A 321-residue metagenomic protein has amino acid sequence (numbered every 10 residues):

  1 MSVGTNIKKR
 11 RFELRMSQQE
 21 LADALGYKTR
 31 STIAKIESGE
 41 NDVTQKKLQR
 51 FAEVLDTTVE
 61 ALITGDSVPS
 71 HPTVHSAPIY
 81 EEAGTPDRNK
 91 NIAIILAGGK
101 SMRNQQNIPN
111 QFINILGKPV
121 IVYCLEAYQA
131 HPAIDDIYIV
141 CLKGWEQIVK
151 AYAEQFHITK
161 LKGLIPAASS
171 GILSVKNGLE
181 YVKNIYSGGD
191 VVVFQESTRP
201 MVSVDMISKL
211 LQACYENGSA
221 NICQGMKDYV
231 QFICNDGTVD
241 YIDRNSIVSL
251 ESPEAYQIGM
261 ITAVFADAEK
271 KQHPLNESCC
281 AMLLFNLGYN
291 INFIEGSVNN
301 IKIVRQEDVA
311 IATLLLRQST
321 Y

Functional and structural regions predicted by a protein language model:
M1-E13: A short, Lys/Arg-rich alpha-helix, primarily the initiator
R15-K35: Short alpha-helical DNA-recognition segment
T44-A61: DNA major-groove recognition helix of helix-turn-helix/homeodomain DNA-binding modules
T64-P86: Short, charged recognition helix plus adjacent turn of helix-turn-helix-like nucleic-acid-binding domains
D87-Q147: N-terminal glycine-rich phosphate-binding loop and ensuing alpha1 helix
V122-G189, K271-Q272: Conserved N-terminal catalytic core of the sugar/cofactor nucleotidyltransferase
S169-I233, E251: Conserved beta-loop-beta/alpha segment of the NTase-like Rossmann-fold superfamily that binds/positions NTPs
V248-Y321: Conserved alpha/beta core of the MobA/IspD/sugar-nucleotide pyrophosphorylase nucleotidyltransferase superfamily
